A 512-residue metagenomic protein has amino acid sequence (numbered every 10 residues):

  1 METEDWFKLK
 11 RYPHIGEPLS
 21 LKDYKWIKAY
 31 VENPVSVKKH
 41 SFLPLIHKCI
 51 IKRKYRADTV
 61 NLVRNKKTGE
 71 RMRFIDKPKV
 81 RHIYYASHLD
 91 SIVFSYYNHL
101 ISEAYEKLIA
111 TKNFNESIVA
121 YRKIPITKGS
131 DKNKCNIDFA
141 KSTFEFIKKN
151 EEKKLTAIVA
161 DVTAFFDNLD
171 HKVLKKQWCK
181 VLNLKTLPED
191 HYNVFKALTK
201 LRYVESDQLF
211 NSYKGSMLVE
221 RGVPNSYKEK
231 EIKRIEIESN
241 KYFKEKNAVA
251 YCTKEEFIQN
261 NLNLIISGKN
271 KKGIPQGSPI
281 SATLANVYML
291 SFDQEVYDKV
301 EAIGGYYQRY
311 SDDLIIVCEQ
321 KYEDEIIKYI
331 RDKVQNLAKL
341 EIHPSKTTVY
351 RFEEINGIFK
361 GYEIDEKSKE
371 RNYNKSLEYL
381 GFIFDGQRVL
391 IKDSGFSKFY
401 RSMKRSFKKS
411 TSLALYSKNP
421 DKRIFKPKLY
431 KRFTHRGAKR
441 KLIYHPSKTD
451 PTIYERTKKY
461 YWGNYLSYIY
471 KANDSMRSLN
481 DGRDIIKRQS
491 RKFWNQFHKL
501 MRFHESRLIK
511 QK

Functional and structural regions predicted by a protein language model:
M1-K79, S490-K512: Non-catalytic, polymerase-adjacent accessory regions of viral genome-replication enzymes
P78-E116, T163-F166, K269-D298: Conserved pre-motif C helix in the palm subdomain of viral-like polymerases
S87, S91, S95-Y97, A104 (+5 more regions): Right-hand nucleic-acid polymerase module
N98-H171, Y192-G215: Active-site-proximal segment of RNA-dependent polymerases
I118-K123, I315-C318, T348-I358: Beta-rich nucleic-acid/ligand-interaction surfaces
E152-Y310, I315-Y329, N374: Conserved polymerase palm-domain catalytic core
F195-S212, T347-D365: Short, conserved secondary-structure transition motifs
Q320-P344: Helical (often loop-to-helix) elements that flank the catalytic cores of nucleotide-handling enzymes
